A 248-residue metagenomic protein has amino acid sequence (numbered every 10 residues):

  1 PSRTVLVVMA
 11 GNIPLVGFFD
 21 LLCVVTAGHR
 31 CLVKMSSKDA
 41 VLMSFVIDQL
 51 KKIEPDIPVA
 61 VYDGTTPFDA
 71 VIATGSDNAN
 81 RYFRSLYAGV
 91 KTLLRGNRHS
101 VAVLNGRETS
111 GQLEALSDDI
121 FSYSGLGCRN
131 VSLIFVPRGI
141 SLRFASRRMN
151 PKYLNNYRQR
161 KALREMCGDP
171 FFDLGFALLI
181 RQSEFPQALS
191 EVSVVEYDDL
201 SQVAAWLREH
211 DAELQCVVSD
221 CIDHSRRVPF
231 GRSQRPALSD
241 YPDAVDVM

Functional and structural regions predicted by a protein language model:
P1-K51: Conserved small-residue-rich beta-alpha loop and adjacent elements that most often cradle the phosphate/pyrophosphate
P1-M9, D56, Y62-P67, D77 (+1 more regions): Donor nucleotide-activated moiety binding/catalytic core segment of transferases that use nucleotide-activated donors
T4, I53-I134, R138, Y241-M248: Conserved NAD(P)+-binding/catalytic subdomain of aldehyde/semialdehyde dehydrogenases
M9-G11, S36, A73-D77, N105-E108 (+3 more regions): Structural motif
F19-D20, Y82-F83, W206: A short acidic, amphipathic alpha-helical/loop segment
L21-V24, A88, D211-A212: Short, solvent-exposed amphipathic alpha-helical segments in soluble enzyme and RNA/protein-processing domains
S36-D39, R95-S100, R232-R235: Short, acidic/turn-prone active-site loops that include or flank metal/cofactor- and phosphate-binding residues
Y123-V131, F135-M248: NAD(P)-dependent aldehyde/semialdehyde dehydrogenase
